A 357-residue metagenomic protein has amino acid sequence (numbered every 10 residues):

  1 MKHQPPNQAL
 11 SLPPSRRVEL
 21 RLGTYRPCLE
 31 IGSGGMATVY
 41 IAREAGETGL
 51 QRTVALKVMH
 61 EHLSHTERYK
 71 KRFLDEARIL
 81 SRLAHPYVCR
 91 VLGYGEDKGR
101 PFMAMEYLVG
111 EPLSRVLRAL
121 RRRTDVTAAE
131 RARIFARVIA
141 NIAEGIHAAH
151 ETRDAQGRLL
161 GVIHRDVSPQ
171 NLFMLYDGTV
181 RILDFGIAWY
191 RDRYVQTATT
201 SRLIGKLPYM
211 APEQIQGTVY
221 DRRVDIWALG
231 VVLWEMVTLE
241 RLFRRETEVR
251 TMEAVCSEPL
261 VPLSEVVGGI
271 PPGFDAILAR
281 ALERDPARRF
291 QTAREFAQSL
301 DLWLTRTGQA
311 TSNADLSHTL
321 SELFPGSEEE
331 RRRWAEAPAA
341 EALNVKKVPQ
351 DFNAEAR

Functional and structural regions predicted by a protein language model:
K2-V261: Conserved ATP-binding/catalytic core of the eukaryotic-like protein kinase fold, especially serine/threonine kinases
L183, P208-A356: C-terminal lobe helix-coil module of Hanks-type protein kinase domains
